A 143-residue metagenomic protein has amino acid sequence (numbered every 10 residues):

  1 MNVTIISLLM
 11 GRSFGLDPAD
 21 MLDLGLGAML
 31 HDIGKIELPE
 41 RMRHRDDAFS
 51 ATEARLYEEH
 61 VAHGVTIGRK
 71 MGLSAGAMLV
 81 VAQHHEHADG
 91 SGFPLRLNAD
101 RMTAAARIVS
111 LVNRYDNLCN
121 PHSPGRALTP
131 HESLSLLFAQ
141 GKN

Functional and structural regions predicted by a protein language model:
M1-N143: Histidine- and acidic-residue-rich, metal-dependent catalytic cores
